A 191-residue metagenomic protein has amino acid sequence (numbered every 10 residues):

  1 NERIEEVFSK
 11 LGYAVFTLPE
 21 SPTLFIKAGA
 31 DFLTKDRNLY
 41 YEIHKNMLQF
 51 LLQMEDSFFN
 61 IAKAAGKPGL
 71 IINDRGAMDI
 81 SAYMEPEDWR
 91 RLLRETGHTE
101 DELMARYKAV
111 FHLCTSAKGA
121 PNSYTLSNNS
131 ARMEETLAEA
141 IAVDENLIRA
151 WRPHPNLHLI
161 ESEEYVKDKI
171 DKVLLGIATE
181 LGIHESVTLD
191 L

Functional and structural regions predicted by a protein language model:
E5-F50: Conserved substrate/cofactor phosphate-moiety recognition/catalytic segment in nucleotide-dependent phosphotransferases
A14-V15, V110, L157-H158: Hydrophobic anchor at the start of a short beta-strand that flanks the dinucleotide cofactor-binding loop
E20-S21, N73-A77, E163: Short, well-ordered beta-to-alpha junction loops that form the rim of enzyme active sites and present histidine/acidic
P22-T23, A77, T115-A120: Conserved nucleotide-binding/hydrolysis micro-motifs of P-loop NTPases
H44-M104: Glycine-rich phosphate-binding loop used to anchor ATP phosphates in small-molecule kinases, encompassing both
E87-R152, E164, D168: A glycine- and Lys/Arg-enriched "phosphate-lid" helix/loop adjacent to the NTP-binding pocket of small-molecule kinases
E139-A140, E145-L191: NTP-dependent small-molecule kinase module
